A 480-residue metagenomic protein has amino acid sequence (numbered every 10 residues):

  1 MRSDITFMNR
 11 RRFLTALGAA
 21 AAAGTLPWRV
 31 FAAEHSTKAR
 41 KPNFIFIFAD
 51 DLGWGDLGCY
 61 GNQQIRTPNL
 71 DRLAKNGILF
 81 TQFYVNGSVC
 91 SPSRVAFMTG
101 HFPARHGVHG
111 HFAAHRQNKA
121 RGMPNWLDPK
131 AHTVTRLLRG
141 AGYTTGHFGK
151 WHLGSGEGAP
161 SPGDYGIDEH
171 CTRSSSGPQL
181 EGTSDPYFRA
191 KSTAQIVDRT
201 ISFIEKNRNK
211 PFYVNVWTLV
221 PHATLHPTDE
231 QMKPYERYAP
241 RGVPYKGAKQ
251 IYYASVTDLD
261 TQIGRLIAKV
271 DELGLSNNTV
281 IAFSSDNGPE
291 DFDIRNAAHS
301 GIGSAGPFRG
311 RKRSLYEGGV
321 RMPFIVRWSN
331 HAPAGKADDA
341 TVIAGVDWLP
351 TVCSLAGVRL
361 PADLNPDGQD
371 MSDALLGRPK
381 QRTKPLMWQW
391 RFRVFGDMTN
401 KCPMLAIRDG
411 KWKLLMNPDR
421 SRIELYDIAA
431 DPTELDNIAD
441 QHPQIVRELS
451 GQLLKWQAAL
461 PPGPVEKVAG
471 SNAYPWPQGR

Functional and structural regions predicted by a protein language model:
R2-E424, A430-G451, K455-A458, G463-R480: Formylglycine-dependent sulfatase
